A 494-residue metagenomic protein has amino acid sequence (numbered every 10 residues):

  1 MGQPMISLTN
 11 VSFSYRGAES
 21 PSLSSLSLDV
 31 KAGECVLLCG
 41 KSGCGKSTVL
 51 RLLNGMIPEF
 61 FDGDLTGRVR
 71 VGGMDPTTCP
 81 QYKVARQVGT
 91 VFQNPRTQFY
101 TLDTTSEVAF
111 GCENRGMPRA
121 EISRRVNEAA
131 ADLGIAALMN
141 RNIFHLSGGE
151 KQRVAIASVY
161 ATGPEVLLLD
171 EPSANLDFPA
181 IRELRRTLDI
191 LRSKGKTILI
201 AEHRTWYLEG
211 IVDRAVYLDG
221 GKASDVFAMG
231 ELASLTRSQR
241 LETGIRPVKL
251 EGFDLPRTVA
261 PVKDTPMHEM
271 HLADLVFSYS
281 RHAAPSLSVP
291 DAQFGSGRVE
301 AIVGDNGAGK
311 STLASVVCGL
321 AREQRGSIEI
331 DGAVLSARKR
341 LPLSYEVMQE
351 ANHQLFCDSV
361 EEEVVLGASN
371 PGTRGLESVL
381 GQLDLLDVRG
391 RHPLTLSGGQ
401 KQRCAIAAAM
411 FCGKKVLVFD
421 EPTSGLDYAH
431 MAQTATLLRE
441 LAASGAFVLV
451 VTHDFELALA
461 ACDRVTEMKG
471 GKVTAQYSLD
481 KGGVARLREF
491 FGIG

Functional and structural regions predicted by a protein language model:
N54, C318: Helix-to-loop junction immediately C-terminal to a conserved catalytic motif
R68-K83, S327-R340: ABC ATPase NBD Q-loop/coupling interface
A120-L138, T373-V388: Conserved ABC ATPase "signature" region
N142-L146, E150, H392-L396, Q400: Conserved ABC ATPase signature
Y160, A409-M410: ABC ATPase C-loop
L167-D170, L417-D420: Catalytic Walker B motif of ABC-type/P-loop ATPase nucleotide-binding domains
E202-H203, T452-H453: H-loop/switch region of ABC-family ATPase nucleotide-binding domains
K222-I245, K472-I493: Conserved beta-strand-loop-alpha-helix hinge in the C-terminal portion of ABC ATPase nucleotide-binding domains
